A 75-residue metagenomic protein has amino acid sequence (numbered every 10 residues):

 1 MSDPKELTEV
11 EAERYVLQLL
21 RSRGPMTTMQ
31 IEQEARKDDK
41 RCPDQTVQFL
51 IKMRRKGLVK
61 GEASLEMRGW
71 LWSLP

Functional and structural regions predicted by a protein language model:
M1-S22, E66: Short alpha-helical segments that sit at the start of domains
V10, P43-D44: Short alpha-helix boundary/capping motifs
P25-A35: Short acidic, hydrophobic short linear motifs in intrinsically disordered regions
Q33-P43: Short helix-coil junctions and helix-kink-helix linkers
V47-I51: Short, hydrophobic-biased segments on the C-terminal half of alpha helices that form "recognition helices"
R54-S64: A short, conserved structural fragment
A63-P75: Short, cationic-aromatic polyanion-contact patches
